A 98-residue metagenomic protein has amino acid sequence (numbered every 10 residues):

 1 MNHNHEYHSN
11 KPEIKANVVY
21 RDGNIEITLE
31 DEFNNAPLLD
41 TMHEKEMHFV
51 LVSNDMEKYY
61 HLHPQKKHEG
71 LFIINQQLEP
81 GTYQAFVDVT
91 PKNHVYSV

Functional and structural regions predicted by a protein language model:
M1-V98: Intrinsically disordered, low-complexity terminal tails/loops enriched in metal-binding residues
